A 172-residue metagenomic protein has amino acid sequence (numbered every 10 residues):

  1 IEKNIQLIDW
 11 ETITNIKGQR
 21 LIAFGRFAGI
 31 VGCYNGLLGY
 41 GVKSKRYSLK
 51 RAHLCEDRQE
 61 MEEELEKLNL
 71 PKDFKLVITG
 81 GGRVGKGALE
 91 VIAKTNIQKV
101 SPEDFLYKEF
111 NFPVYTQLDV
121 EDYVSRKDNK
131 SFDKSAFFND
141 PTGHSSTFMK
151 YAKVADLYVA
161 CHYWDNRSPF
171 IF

Functional and structural regions predicted by a protein language model:
I1, F148-A152, F172: Short amphipathic alpha-helical segments and helix-helix/interface helices
I1-F74: Glycine/serine-rich phosphate-binding loop and adjoining beta1-alpha1 elements at the start of nucleotide-handling
I13, F105, D165: Residue-level "edge-of-site" marker
L37, G41, L89, A93-I97 (+1 more regions): Hydrophobic/aromatic-lined pockets within catalytic cores
S48-K153: Glycine-rich phosphate/diphosphate-binding loop of Rossmann-like nucleotide-binding domains
D156: Conserved acidic residues
W164-F172: Glycine/threonine-rich flexible loop motifs
